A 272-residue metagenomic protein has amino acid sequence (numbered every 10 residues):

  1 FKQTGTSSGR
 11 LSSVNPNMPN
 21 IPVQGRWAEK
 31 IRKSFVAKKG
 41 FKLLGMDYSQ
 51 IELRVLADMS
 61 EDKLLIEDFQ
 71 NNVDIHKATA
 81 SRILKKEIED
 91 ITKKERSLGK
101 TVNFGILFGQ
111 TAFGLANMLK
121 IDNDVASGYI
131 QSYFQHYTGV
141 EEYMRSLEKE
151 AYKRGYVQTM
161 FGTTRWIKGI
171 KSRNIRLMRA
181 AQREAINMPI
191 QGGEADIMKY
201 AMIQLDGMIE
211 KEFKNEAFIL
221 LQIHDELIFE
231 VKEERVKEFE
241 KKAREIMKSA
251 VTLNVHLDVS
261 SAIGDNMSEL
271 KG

Functional and structural regions predicted by a protein language model:
F1-G272: Conserved catalytic core of nucleotide polymerization and phosphodiester-bond processing enzymes
